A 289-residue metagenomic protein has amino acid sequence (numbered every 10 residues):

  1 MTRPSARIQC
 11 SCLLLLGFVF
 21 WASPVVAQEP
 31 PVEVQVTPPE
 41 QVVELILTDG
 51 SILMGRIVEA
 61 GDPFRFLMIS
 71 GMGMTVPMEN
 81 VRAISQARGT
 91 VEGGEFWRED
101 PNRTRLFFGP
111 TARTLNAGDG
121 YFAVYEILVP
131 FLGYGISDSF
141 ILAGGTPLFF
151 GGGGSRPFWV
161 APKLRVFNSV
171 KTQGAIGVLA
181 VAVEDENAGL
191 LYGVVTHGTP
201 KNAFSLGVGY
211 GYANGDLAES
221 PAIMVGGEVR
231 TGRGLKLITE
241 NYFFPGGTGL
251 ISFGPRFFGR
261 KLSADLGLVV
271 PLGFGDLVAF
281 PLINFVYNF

Functional and structural regions predicted by a protein language model:
M1-I8: N-terminal secretory signal peptides that target proteins for export/translocation
C10-A22: Bacterial N-terminal signal peptides
W21-E29: Bacterial Sec-dependent signal peptides at the C-terminal "C-region" and cleavage site
Q28-P101: Conserved RNA-binding domains used in RNP assembly and mRNA/RNA metabolism
L47, M68-S70, T231, F244 (+1 more regions): Acidic surface patches and DE-rich sequence motifs
G61-D62, S137, G232: Residue-level recognition of beta-strand termini and adjacent short loop/turns
M78-N202, Y210-A213, E240-F289: Transmembrane beta-barrel domains of Gram-negative outer membranes and organellar outer membranes
L206-Y242: A mid-sequence, solvent-exposed acidic-amphipathic segment
